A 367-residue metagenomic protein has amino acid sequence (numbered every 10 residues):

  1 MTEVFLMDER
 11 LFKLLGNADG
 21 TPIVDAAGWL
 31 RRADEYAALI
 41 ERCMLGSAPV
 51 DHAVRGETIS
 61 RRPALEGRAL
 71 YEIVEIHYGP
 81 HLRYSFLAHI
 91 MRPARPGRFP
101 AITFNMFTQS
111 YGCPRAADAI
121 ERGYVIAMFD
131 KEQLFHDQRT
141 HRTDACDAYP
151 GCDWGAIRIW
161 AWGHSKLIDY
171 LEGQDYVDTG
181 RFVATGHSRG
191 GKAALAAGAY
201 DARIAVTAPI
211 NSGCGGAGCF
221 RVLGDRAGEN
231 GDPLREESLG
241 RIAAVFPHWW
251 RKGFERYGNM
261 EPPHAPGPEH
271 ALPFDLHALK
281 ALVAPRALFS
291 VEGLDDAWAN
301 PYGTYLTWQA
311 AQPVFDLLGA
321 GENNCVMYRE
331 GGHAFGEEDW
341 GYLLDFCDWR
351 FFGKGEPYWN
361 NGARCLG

Functional and structural regions predicted by a protein language model:
M1-S85, R92-G97, A202, R251-K252 (+3 more regions): Alpha/beta-hydrolase-fold serine-hydrolase catalytic core, especially in secreted/extracellular enzymes
G97, T103-G173, G213-D225: Cap/lid segment of the alpha/beta-hydrolase catalytic domain
R98-I102, R122-I126, D178-R181, A202-V206 (+2 more regions): Loop/turn elements at helix/coil->beta-strand transitions in domains of secreted/extracellular proteins
S110-G112, L134-D137, G191-A194, C214-C219 (+5 more regions): Flexible loop/turn segments at secondary-structure boundaries
C113, K166-L234, R241, P268: Primarily recognizes the serine-hydrolase "nucleophile elbow" in alpha/beta-hydrolase and SGNH/GDSL folds
A117, L195-A196, A281: Alpha-helical segments flanking ligand/cofactor-binding loops in enzyme cores
F129, T185-H187, P209-I210, V291-G293 (+1 more regions): Generic beta-strand/beta-sheet core signal
N211-L279, N300-W308, D316-A320: Mobile cap/lid helix-loop segments that gate and shape the active-site cleft of serine hydrolases
